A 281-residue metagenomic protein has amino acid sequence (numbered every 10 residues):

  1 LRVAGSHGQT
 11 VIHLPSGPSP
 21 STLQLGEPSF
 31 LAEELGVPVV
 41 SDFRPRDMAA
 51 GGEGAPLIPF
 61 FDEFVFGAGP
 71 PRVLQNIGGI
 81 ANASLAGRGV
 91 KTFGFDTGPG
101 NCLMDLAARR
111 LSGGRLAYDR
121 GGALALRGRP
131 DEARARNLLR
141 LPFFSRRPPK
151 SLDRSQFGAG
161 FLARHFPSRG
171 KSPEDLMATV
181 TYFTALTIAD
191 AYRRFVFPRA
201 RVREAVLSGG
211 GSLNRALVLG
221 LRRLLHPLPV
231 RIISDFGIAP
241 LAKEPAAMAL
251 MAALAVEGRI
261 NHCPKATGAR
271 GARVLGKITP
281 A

Functional and structural regions predicted by a protein language model:
L1-G26: Short beta-strand-loop/turn "lid" adjacent to the catalytic site in phosphate-handling enzymes
L1-R2, D190-V202: Phosphate/pyrophosphate-binding loops at sites that engage ATP/ADP/AMP, CoA/4′-phosphopantetheine, polyphosphate
P15-T22, E33, V37-L116, V274: Phosphate-binding/catalytic loop of phosphoryl-transfer enzymes
F93-A185, A189, G258, T267 (+1 more regions): Conserved ATP-utilizing enzyme core subdomain
V202-R222: Glycine-rich phosphate-binding loops at beta-strand->alpha-helix junctions
R222-A247: Conserved phosphate-binding/catalytic loops in two-lobed NTP-binding clefts
M248-H262: Alpha-helix capping/hinge segments and adjacent helical runs
